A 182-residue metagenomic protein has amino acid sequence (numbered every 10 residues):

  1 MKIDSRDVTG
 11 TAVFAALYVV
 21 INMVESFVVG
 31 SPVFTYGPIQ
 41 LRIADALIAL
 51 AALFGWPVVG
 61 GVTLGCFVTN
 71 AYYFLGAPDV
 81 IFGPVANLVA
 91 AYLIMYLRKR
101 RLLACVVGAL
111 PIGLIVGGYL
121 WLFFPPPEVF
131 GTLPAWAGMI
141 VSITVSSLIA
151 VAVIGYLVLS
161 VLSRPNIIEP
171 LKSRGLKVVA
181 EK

Functional and structural regions predicted by a protein language model:
M1-L53, P57: Hydrophobic transmembrane alpha-helices
A12-V20, G61-G65, N87, V129-G131: Short hydrophobic/aromatic-rich motifs at helix boundaries and adjacent loops
M23-I39, I43, V68-K182: Membrane-embedded alpha-helical hairpins and interfacial helices in multi-pass inner-membrane proteins
A49, V62-F67, Y156-L157: Re-entrant/interfacial helical elements at transmembrane boundaries that shape and gate the permeation pathway
W56-Y72: Membrane-helix boundary elements
